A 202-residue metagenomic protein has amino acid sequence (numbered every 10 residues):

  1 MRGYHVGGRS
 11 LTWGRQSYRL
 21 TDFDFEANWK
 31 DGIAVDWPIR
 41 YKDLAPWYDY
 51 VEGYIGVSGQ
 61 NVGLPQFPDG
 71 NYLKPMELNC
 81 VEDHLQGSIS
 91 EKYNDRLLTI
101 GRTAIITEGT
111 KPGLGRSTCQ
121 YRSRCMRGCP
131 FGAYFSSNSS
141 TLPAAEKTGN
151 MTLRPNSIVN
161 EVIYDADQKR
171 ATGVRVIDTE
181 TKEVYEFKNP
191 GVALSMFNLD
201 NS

Functional and structural regions predicted by a protein language model:
Y4-R15: Conserved phosphate/anionic-ligand binding catalytic regions in large, soluble enzymes, centered on
G14-R19, N28-V159: Conserved redox-cofactor binding core of oxidoreductases
G113-L114, D165-T172: A short, glycine/Asx- and small/polar-enriched loop/turn that sits immediately N-terminal to a beta-strand
T148, S157, E161-D165, V174-S202: Glycine-rich loop(s) and the adjacent beta-strand/alpha-helix scaffold that form part
